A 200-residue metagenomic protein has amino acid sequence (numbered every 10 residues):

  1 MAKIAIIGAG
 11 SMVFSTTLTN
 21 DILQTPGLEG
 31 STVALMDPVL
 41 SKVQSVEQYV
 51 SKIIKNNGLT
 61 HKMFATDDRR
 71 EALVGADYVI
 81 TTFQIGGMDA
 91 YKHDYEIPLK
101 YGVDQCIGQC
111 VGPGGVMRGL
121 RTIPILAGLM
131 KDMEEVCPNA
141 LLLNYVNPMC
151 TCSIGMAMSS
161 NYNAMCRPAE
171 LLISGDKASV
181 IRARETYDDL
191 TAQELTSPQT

Functional and structural regions predicted by a protein language model:
A2-E29: N-terminal Rossmann-like dinucleotide-binding module
A9-F14, L40-K42, N144-C152, E170: Gly/Ser/Thr-rich loops at beta-strand to alpha-helix junctions that form or flank small-molecule/cofactor-binding
Q24, S51-N56, E135, I154-A164: Short, surface-exposed basic-aromatic patches at helix termini and helix-loop junctions that form
G27-I53: NAD(P)-binding Rossmann-fold cofactor-contacting core
K62-G75: Short acidic low-complexity segments
D77, Q84, N147: Short glycine-/small-residue-rich Rossmann-like dinucleotide-binding loops
D89-S159: Rossmann-fold NAD(P)-binding glycine/threonine-rich loop
P168-T200: Long, compositionally biased stretches enriched for glycine and/or charged residues
